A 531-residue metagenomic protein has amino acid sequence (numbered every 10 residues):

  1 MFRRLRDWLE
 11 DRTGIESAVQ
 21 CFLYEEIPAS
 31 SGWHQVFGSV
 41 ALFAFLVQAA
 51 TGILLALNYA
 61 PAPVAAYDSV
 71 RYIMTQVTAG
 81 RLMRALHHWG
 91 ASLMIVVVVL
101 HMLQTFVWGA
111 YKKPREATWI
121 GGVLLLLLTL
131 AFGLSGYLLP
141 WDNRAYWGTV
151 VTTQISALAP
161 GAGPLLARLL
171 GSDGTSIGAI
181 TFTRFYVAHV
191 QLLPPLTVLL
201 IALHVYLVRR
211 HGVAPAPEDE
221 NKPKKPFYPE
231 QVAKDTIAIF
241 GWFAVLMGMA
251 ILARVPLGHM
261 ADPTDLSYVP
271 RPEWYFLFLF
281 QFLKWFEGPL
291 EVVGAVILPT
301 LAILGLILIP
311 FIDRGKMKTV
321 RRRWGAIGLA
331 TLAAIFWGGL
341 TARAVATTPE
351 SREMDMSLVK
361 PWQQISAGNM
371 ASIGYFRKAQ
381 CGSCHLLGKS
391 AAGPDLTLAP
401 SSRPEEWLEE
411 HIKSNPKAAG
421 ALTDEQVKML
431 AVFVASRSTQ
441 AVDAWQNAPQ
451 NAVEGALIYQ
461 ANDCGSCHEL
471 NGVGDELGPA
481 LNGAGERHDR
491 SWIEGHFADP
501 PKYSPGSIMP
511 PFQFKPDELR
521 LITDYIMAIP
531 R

Functional and structural regions predicted by a protein language model:
M1-Q20: Short, charged cytosolic
E16, E26-A29, H34, V40-V47 (+4 more regions): Membrane-embedded alpha-helical bundles of multi-pass integral membrane proteins
H101, V107, H385, V434-S438 (+2 more regions): Protein kinase-like catalytic domain
L196, I201-V205, T300-I312, G420-Q446 (+1 more regions): C-terminal capping alpha-helices of c-type cytochrome domains
Y275, I373, L386-S414, A456 (+2 more regions): Gly/Gly-Pro-rich "capping" loops immediately C-terminal to redox-active cysteine motifs in periplasmic/lumenal
D355-A371: Short extracytoplasmic/periplasmic juxtamembrane "stem" segments immediately C-terminal to an N-terminal membrane anchor
S366-L387, P449-L470: Sequence/structural segment immediately N-terminal to covalent heme-attachment motifs in c-type and related
S401, K413-K417, A435-T439, Q460 (+3 more regions): Sec-exported extracytoplasmic/periplasmic mature domains
